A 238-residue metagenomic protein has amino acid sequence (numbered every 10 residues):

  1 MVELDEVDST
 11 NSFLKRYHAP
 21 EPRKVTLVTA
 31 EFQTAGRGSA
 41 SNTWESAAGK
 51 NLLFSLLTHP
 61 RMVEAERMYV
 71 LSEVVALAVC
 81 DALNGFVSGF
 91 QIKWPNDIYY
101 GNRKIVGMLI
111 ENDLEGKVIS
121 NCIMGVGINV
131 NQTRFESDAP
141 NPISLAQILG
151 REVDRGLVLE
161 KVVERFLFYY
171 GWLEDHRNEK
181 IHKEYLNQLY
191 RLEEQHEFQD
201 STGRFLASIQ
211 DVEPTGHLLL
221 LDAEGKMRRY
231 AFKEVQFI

Functional and structural regions predicted by a protein language model:
M1-G85, E152, M227: N-terminal lobe of the biotin/lipoate ligase/transferase fold
D5, I92-W94: Short loop/edge segments at beta-strand edges and connector loops that shape dinucleotide/nucleotide cofactor-binding
R61-E64, V70-F90, Y100-I238: Long, positively charged amphipathic alpha-helical accessory segments at protein N-termini or as interdomain linkers
